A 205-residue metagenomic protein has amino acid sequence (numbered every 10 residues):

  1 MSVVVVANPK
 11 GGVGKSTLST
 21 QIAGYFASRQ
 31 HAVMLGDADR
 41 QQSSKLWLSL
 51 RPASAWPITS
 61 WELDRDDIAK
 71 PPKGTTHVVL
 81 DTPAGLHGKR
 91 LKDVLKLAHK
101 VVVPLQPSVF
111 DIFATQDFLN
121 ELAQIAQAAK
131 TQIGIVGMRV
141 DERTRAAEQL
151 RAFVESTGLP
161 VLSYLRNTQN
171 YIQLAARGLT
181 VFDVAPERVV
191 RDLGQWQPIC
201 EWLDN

Functional and structural regions predicted by a protein language model:
S2-V13, T20, G24-K96, A175-D183: P-loop/Walker-type NTP enzyme "switch/lid" segment
A32-V33, V78, Q132-I133, V161-L162: Hydrophobic anchor at the start of a short beta-strand that flanks the dinucleotide cofactor-binding loop
L35, L80, V103, I135-G137: Structural beta-sheet core signal
A98-D117, D141-R143: Conserved Switch II/interswitch segment of TRAFAC-class P-loop GTPases
F113-K130, M138: Conserved C-terminal guanine-recognition region of P-loop GTPase G domains, centered on the G4
D141, R151-F182: Beta-strand-loop-alpha "switch" segments that mediate conformational coupling across diverse proteins
V181-N205: NTP-binding/hydrolysis catalytic cores, primarily Walker-type P-loop NTPases
